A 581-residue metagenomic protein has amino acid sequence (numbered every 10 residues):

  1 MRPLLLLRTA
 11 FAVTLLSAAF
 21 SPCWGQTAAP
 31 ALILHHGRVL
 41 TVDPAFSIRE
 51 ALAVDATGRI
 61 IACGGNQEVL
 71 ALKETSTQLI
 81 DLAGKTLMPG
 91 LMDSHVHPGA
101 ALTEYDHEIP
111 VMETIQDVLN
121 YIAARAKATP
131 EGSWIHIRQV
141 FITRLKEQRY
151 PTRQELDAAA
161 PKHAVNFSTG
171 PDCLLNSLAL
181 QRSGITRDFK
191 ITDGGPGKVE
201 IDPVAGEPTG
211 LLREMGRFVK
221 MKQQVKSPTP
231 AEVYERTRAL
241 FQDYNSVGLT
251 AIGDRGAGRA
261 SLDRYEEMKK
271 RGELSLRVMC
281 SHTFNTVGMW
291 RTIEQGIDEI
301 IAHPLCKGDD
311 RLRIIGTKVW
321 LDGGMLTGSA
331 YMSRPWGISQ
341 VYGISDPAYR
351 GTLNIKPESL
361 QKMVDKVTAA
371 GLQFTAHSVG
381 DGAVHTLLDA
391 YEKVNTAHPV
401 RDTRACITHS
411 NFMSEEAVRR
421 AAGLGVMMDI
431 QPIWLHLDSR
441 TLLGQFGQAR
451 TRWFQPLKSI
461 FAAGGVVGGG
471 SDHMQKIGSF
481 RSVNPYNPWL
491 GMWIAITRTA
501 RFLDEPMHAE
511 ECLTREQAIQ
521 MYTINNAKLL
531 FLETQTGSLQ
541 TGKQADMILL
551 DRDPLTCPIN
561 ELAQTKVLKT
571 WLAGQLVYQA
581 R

Functional and structural regions predicted by a protein language model:
M1-R8: Positively charged n-region of N-terminal signal peptides that target proteins for export
R8-P22: Bacterial N-terminal signal peptides
C23-T27: Boundary at the C-terminal end of the N-terminal hydrophobic targeting segment
A28-H35, L40, P44-D298, R311-I315 (+7 more regions): Divalent metal-binding segments
P30, E50, Q535-S538, V567: Short, conserved secondary-structure segments in the cores of folded domains
K269-G272, I301-D309, H398-V400, A421-G425: Acidic (Asp/Glu)-rich catalytic clusters
D365-F374, G382-A405, H409-S410, E415-R419 (+3 more regions): His/Asp/Glu-enriched, well-ordered alpha-helical/loop segment that forms or immediately abuts the divalent-metal
